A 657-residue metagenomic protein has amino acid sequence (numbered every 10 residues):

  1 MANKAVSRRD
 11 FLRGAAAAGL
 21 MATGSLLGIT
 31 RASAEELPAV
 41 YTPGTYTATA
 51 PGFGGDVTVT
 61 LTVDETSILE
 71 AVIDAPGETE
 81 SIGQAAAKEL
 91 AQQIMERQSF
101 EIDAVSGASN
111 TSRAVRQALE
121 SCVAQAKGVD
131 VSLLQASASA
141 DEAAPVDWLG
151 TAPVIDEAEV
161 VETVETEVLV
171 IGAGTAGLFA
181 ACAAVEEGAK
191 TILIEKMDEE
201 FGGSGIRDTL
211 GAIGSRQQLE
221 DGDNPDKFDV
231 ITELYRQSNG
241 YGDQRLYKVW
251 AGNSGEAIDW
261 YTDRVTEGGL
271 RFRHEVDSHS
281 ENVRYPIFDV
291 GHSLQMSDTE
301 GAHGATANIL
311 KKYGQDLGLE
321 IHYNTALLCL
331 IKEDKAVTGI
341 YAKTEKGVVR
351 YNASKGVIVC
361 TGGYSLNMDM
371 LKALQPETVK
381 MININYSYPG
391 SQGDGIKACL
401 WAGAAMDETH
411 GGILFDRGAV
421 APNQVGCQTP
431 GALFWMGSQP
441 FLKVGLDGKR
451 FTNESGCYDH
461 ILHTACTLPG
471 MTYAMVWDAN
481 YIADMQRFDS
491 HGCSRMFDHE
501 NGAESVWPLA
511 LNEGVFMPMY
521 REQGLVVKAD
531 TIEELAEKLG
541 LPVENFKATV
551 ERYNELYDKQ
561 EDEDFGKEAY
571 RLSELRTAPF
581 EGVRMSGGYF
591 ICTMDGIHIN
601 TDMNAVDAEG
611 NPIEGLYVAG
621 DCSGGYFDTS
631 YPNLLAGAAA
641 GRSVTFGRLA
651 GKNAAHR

Functional and structural regions predicted by a protein language model:
A2-K4, D10-R31, F546: N-terminal export signals
P38-D141: Active-site- and interface-proximal helix/loop "cap" or "latch" segments in soluble metabolic and energy-transducing
E159-G174: Beta1/beta-strand and adjacent pyrophosphate-binding region of the FAD-binding site in flavoprotein oxidoreductases
V164-T166, G347-G356: Core beta-strand elements of the Rossmann-like FAD/NAD(P) dinucleotide-binding domain in flavoenzyme oxidoreductases
A251-V348, M368-D369, A419-A421, Y557-T577: Conserved redox-cofactor binding core of oxidoreductases
N352-P422, L634, A640-L649: Glycine-rich loop(s) and the adjacent beta-strand/alpha-helix scaffold that form part
I396-A398, A405-K538: An anion/pyrophosphate-binding glycine-rich loop and adjacent beta-alpha core in soluble alpha-beta enzymes
N545-S630: A glycine-rich dinucleotide-binding beta-alpha-beta segment and adjacent secondary-structure elements that constitute
